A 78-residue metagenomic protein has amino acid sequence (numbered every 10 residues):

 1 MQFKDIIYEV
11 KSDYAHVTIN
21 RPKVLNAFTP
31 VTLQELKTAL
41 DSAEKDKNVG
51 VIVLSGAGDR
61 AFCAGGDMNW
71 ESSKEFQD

Functional and structural regions predicted by a protein language model:
M1-S55: Conserved CoA-thioester-binding segment of acyl-CoA-metabolizing enzymes
G56-D78: Glycine- (often His-adjacent) and acidic-residue-rich active-site loop that binds/positions the CoA thioester
